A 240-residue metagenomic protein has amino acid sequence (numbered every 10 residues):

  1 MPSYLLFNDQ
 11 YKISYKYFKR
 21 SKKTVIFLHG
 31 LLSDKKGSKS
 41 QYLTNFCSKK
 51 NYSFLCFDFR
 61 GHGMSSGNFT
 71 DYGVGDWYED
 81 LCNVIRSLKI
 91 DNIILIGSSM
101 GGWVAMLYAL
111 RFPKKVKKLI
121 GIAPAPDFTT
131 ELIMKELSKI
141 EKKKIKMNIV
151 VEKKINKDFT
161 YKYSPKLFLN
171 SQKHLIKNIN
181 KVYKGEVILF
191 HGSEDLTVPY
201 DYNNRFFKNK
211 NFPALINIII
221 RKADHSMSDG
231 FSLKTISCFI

Functional and structural regions predicted by a protein language model:
M1-R20: N-terminal cap/lid segment of alpha/beta-hydrolase-fold proteins
K22-G30: Short beta-strand element of the alpha/beta-hydrolase
L32-T44, D201: The serine-hydrolase catalytic nucleophile loop
S40, T44-S66: Conserved alpha/beta-hydrolase
G63-L88: Catalytic nucleophile-loop/oxyanion-hole region of alpha/beta-hydrolase and closely related hydrolase-like folds
L95-G97, I122: Short beta-strand immediately N-terminal to the catalytic nucleophile in serine-hydrolase-like folds
G97-A105: Gly/Ala-rich beta-loop-alpha elbow adjacent to hydrolase catalytic centers
K115-S237: The alpha/beta-hydrolase serine catalytic core
